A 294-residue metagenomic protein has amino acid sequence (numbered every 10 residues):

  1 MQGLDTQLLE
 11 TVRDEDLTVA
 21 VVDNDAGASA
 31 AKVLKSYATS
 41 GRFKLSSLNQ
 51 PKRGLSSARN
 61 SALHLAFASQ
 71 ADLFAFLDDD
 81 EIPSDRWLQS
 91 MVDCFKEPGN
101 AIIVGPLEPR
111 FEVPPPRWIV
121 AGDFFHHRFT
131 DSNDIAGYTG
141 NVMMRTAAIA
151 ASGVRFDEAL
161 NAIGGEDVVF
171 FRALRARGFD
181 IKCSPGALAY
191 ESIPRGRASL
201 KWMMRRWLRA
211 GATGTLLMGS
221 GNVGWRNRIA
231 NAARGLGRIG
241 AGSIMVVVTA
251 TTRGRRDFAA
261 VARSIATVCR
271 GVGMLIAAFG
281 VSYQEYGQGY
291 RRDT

Functional and structural regions predicted by a protein language model:
L4-L48: Acidic donor-binding segment of Leloir-type glycosyltransferases
N60-L73: Active-site nucleotide-sugar/metal-binding loop of Leloir-type enzymes
Q70-I82: Short beta-strand-to-loop acidic/aromatic patch adjacent to the donor-nucleotide binding site
R86-R117: Conserved donor NDP-sugar-binding/catalytic core segment of glycosyltransferases
P109, H127-M144, N161-I163: A recurrent flexible, glycine/aromatic-enriched loop bordering the glycosyltransferase active site that acts as
N161, R177-D180, S184-K201, T213: Active-site donor/metal-binding and catalytic loop motifs of nucleotide-sugar-dependent glycosylation enzymes
N161-R172: Acidic donor-binding loop at a coil-to-helix junction in glycosyltransferase catalytic cores that engages
R205-R209, V223-T294: Non-catalytic, C-terminal membrane-associated alpha-helical segments of glycosyltransferases
